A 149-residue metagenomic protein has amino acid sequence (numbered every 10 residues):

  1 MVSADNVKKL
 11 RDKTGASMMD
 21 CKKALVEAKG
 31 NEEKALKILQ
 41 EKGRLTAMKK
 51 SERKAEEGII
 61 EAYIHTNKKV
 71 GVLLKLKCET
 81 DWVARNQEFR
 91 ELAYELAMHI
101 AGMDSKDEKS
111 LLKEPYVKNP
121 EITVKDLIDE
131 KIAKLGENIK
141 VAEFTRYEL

Functional and structural regions predicted by a protein language model:
V2-L149: N-terminal assembly/interaction segments in proteins that build large macromolecular machines
